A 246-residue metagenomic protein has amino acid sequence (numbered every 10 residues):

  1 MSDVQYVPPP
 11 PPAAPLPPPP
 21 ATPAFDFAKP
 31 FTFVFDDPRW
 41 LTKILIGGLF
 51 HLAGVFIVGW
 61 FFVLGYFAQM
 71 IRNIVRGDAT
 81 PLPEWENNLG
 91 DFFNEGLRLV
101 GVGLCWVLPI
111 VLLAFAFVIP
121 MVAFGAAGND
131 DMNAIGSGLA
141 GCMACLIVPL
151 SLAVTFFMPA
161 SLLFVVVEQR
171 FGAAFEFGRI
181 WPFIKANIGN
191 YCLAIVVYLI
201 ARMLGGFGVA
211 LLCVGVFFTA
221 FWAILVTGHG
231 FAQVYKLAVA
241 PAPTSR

Functional and structural regions predicted by a protein language model:
M1-T32, T80, K236-R246: Low-complexity, intrinsically disordered extramembrane tails and loops of integral membrane proteins
P20-T80: Transmembrane alpha-helical insertion/packing segments
K29-L52, E86-L112, F156-F207, Q233-R246: Interfacial aromatic "cap" segments that immediately flank transmembrane helices in multipass membrane proteins
L41, I46, F93, D131-A144: Membrane-interface segments at the starts/ends of alpha-helical transmembrane spans
L52-D78, N133-A174, G205-A242: Selective recognition of hydrophobic, aromatic-rich stretches within alpha-helical transmembrane segments of polytopic
V58-W60, I110-N129, G205-A210: Juxtamembrane "helix exit" motif at the C-terminal ends of alpha-helical transmembrane segments in multi-pass membrane
W60-I119: Selected alpha-helical membrane-embedding segments in polytopic membrane proteins
V107, V111-A123, G138-L146, V196 (+1 more regions): Alpha-helical hydrophobic membrane-insertion segments
